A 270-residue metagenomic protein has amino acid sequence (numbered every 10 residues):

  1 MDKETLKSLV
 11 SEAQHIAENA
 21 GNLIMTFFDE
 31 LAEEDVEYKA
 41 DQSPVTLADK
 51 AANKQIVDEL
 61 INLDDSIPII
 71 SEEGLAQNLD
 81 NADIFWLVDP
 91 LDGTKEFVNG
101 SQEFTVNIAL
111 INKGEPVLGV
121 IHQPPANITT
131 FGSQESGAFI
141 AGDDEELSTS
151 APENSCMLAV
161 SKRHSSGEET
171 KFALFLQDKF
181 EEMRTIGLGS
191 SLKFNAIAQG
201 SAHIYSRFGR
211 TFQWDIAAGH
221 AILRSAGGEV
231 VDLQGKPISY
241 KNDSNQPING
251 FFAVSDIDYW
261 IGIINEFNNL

Functional and structural regions predicted by a protein language model:
M1-L91, K171, N269: N-terminal subdomain of lithium-sensitive/metallo-dependent phosphomonoesterases centered on the IMPase/IPPase/PAP
I24, D49, L60, T94 (+6 more regions): Residue-level signal for inorganic ion chemistry
V36-E37, I61, A76-N78, I121 (+3 more regions): Short secondary-structure boundary/capping segments
D80-F139: DPxDG-like acidic metal-binding loop motif
S150-L270: An extended, acidic
